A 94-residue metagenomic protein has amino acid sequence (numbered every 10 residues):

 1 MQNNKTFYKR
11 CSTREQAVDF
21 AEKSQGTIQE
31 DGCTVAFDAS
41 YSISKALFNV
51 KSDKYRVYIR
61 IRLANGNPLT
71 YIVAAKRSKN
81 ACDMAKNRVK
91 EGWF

Functional and structural regions predicted by a protein language model:
M1-K5, E30-I43, F48-P68: Short aromatic-glycine-(Arg/Gly/Cys) micro-motifs in beta-strand/loop hairpins
M1-K5, K9-I28, K76-F94: A short, charged, amphipathic alpha-helix used as a generic interaction element across diverse proteins
F20, F37, Y71-V73: Short capping micro-motif at the N-terminus of alpha-helices
R56-I61, L69-R77, A81-M84: Conserved small-residue-rich
